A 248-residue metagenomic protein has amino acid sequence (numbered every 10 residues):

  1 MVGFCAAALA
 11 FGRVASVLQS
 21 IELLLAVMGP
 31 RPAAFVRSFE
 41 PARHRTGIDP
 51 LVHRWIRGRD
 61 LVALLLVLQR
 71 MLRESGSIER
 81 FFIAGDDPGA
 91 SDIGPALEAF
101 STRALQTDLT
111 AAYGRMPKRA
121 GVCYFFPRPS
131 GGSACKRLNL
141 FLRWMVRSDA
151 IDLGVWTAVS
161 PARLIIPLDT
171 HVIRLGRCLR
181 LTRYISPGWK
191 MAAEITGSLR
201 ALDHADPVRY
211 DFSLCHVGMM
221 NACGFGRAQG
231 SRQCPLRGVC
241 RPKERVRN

Functional and structural regions predicted by a protein language model:
M1-N248: HhH-family (HhH-GPD) DNA N-glycosylase catalytic core used in base-excision repair
